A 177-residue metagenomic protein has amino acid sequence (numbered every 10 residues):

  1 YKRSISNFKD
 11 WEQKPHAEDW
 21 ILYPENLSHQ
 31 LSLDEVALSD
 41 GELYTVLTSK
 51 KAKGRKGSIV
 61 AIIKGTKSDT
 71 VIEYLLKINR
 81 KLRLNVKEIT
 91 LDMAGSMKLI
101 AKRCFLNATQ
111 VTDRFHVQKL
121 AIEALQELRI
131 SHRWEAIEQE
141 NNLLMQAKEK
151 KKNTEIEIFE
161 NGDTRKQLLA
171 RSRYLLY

Functional and structural regions predicted by a protein language model:
R3-E88, G95-I100: RNase H-like nuclease fold core
R3-H16, T45, L82, E135-Y177: Substrate-contacting helices/loops that form the catalytic groove of nucleic-acid and nucleotide-polymer processing
S28, R55, I78, N107 (+2 more regions): Short, functionally important structural connectors and interaction interfaces within domains
S28, V86, N107-Q110, A147-K151 (+1 more regions): Generic secretory/membrane-interface signal
E35, K50, M93, R114-V117 (+2 more regions): Residues immediately flanking
K67-V71, L82-R83, L99, I122-R129 (+1 more regions): Low-complexity, flexible helical/coil segments
D92, S96, K102-M145: Conserved beta-strand -> loop -> alpha-helix junction used to position metal-binding or nucleic-acid-contacting
